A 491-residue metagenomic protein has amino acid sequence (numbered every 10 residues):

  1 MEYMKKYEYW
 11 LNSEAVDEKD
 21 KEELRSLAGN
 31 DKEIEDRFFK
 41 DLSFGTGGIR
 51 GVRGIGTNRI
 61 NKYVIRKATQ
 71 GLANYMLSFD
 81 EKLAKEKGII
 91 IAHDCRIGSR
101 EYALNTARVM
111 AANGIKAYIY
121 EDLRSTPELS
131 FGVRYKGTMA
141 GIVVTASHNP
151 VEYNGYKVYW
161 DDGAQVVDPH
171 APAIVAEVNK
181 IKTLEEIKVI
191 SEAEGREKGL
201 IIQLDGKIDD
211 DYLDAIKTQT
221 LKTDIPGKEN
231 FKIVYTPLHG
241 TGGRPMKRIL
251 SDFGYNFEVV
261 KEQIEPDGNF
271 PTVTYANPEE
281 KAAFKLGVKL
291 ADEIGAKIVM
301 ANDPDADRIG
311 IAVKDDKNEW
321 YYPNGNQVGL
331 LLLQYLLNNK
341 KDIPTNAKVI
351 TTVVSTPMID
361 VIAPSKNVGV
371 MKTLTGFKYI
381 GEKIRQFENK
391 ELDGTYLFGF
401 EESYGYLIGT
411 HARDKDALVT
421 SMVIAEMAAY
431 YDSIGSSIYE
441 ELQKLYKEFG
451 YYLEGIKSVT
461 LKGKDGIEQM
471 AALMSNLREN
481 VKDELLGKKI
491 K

Functional and structural regions predicted by a protein language model:
E2-T106, E194-N230, T241: An N-terminal, well-structured beta->alpha segment
A15, E33-F38, L42, N154-A283 (+1 more regions): Gly/Ser/Thr-enriched, mixed-charge loops and adjacent short helices that form phosphate/oxyanion-binding elements
F38-N58, A146-S147, P237-P245, P304 (+2 more regions): Conserved phosphate/anionic-ligand binding catalytic regions in large, soluble enzymes, centered on
K82, I90-Y153, I249-S251, N256-G310: N-terminal small/polar loop signature for handling phosphorylated ligands or for N-terminal nucleophile
R100-N105, S130-R134, E152-V158, E197 (+8 more regions): Short acidic, glycine/serine/threonine-rich loops at helix termini
D161-A164, A176, K182, K289-K366: Replace "Mg2+/Mn2+-dependent" with "divalent metal-dependent
D292, K297-I298, Y321, N339 (+1 more regions): Phosphate-binding and adjacent anionic-ligand microenvironments
